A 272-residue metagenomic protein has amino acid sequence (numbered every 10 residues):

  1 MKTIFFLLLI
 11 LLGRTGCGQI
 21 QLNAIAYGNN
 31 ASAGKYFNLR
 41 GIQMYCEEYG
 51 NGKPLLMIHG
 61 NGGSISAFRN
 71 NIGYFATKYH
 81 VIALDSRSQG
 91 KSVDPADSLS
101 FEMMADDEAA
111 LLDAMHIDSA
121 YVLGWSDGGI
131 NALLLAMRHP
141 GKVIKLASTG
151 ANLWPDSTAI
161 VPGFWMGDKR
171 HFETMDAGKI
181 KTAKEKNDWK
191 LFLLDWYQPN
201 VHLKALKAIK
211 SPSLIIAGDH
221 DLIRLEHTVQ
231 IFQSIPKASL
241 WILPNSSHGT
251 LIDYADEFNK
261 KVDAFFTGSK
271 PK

Functional and structural regions predicted by a protein language model:
I4-L55, T267-K272: Alpha/beta-hydrolase fold catalytic core
I42-K91: Conserved HGGG/HGGXW glycine-rich cap/lid loop of the alpha/beta-hydrolase fold
A83-L123: Active-site loop/oxyanion-hole signature of alpha/beta-hydrolase fold enzymes
I130-R138, I144-M175: Flexible "cap/lid" loop of the alpha/beta hydrolase fold
W189-A205: Active-site nucleophile elbow and catalytic-triad environment of alpha/beta-hydrolase enzymes
I209, I215-A217: Short beta-strand/loop motif that positions the catalytic acidic residue of the alpha/beta-hydrolase fold
D219-S246: Conserved loop-alpha-helix segment in the C-terminal half of the alpha/beta-hydrolase fold that carries the catalytic
N245-K272: Catalytic active-site module of serine/aspartate enzymes centered on a nucleophile-bearing elbow/loop
